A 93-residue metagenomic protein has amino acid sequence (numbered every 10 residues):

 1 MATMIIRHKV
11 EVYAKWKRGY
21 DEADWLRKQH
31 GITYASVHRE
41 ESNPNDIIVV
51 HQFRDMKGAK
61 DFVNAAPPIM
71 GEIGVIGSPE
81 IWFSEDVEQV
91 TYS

Functional and structural regions predicted by a protein language model:
M1-M4: Short structural boundary motif marking the start of a folded domain
R7-K9, V50-Q52: Short hydrophobic/aromatic beta-strand micro-patches that form the beta-sheet surface supporting nucleotide- or nucleic
K9-G19: Short, surface-exposed ligand-recognition loops at beta-strand->loop->(often short) alpha-helix junctions that present
K17-S36, Q52-E85: An amphipathic, aromatic/His-enriched active-site/gating alpha helix that lines ligand/cofactor pockets
H38-N43: A short beta-turn/loop motif at secondary-structure boundaries
E85-S93: Short, low-order "capping/linker" segments at domain edges
